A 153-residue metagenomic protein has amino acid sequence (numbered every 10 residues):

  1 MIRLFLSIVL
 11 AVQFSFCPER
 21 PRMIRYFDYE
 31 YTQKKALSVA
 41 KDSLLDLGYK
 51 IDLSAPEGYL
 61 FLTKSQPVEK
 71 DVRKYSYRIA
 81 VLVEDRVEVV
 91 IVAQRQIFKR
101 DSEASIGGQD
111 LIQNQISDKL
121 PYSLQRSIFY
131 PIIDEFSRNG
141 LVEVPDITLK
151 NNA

Functional and structural regions predicted by a protein language model:
L4-Q13: Sec-dependent N-terminal signal peptides
C17-A153: Ser/Thr-rich, low-complexity intrinsically disordered terminal regions
